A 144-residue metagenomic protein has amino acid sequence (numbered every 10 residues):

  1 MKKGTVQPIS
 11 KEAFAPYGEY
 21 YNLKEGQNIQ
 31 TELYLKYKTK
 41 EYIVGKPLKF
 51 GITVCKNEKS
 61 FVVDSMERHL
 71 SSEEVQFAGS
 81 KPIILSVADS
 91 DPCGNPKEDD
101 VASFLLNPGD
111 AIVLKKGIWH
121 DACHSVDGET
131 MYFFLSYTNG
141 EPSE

Functional and structural regions predicted by a protein language model:
M1-S103, D127, E141-P142: Non-catalytic, conserved peripheral segments adjacent to functional cores
V87-D89, K116, F134-T138: Short, structured patches in soluble enzyme cores that scaffold and shape functional sites
L106-W119, C123: Conserved metal-binding segment of the jelly-roll/cupin
S125-E144: Double-stranded beta-helix
